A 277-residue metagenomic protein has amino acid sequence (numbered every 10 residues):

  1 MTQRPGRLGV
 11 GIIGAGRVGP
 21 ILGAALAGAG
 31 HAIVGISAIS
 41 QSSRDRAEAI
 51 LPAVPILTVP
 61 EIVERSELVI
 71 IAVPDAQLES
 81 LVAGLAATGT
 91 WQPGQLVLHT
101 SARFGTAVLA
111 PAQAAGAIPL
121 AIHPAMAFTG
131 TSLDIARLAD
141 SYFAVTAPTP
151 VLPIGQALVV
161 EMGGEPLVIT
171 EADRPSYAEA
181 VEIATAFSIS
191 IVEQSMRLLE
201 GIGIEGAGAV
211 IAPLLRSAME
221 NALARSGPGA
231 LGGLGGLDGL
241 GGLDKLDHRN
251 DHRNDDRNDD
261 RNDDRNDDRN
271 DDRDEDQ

Functional and structural regions predicted by a protein language model:
M1-E64: NAD(P)+-binding Rossmann beta1-loop-alpha1 motif at the extreme N-terminus of oxidoreductases
V10-I12, I71, V145: Hydrophobic Val/Ile/Leu positions in short beta-strands of Rossmann-like dinucleotide-binding domains
H31-A32, A117, G164, I204: Short phosphate-binding/catalytic loops that engage adenosine nucleotides
G35-A38, V97-T100, V145: Short, hydrophobic beta-strand segments that form beta-sheet elements in well-ordered domains
Q41, D45, P55-L133: Rossmann-like NAD(P)(H) cofactor-binding subdomain of soluble oxidoreductases
R46-I50, A112, L133-L223: Internal alpha-helical scaffold of NAD(P)-dependent oxidoreductase catalytic cores
E200, P213-K245, D251, E275-Q277: Interdomain hinge/lid region at the active-site interface of Rossmann-like NAD(P)-dependent oxidoreductases
